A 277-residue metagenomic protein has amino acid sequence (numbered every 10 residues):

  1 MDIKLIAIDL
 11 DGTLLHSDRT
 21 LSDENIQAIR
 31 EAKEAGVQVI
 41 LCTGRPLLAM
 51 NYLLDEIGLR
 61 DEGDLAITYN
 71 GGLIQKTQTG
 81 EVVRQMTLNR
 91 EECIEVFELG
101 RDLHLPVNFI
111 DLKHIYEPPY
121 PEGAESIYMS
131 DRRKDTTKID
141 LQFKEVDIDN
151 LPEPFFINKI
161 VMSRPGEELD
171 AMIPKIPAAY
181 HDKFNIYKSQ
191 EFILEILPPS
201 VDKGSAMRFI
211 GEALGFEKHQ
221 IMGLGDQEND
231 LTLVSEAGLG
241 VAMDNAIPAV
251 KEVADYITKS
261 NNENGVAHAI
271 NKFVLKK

Functional and structural regions predicted by a protein language model:
M1-L5, H16, S22, E195-K277: Mg2+-dependent phosphoryl-transfer enzymes with acidic/Ser/Thr/Gly-rich catalytic loops
R19-G36, Q85-E92, E145, P198-E212 (+1 more regions): Short, acidic loop-to-helix structural element flanking the phosphoryl-transfer center in phosphate-processing enzymes
D23-M129: Active-site phosphate-binding/coordination module
N25, M50-L54, M172, I176 (+3 more regions): Hydrophobic packing residues within well-ordered alpha-helices of enzyme cores
A32, T43, N70, I160 (+3 more regions): Residue-level signal for inorganic ion chemistry
G36-I40, E62-D64, K159, H219-Q220 (+1 more regions): Short active-site oxyanion
E62, N70, Y180-D182, E236-A237 (+1 more regions): Short, structured coil segments at secondary-structure junctions
L99, L103-L224: Conserved acidic, metal-coordinating active-site core of Asp-based, Mg2+-dependent phosphoryl-transfer enzymes
